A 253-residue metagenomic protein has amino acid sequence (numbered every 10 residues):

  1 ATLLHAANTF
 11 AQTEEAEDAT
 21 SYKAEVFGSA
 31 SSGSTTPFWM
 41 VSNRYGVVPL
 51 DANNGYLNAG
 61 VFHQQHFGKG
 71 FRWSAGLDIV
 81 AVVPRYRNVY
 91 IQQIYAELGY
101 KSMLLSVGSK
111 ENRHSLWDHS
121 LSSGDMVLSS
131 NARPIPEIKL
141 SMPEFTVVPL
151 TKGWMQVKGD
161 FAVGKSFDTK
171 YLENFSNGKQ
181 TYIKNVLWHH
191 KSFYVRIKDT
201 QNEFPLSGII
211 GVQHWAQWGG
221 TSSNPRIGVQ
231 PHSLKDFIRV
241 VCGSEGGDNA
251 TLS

Functional and structural regions predicted by a protein language model:
A1-A16: Bacterial Sec-dependent N-terminal signal peptides
Q12-Y22, H63-S74, G99-M103, F145-G159 (+1 more regions): Short loop/turn motifs that connect adjacent beta-strands in outer-membrane beta-barrel proteins
T13-L57, F67-L77, G159-V163: Transmembrane beta-strand segments of Gram-negative outer membrane beta-barrel proteins
G28-S34, Q65, I79-R85, Y100-S102 (+4 more regions): Transmembrane beta-strands of outer-membrane beta-barrel pores
R44-V48, D78-V82, S123-L128, N177-T181: Extracellular loop and loop/strand-boundary signature of outer-membrane beta-barrel proteins
L50-N58, N88-Q92, N131-S141, N185-V195: Residues that define the transmembrane beta-barrel architecture of outer-membrane proteins
L57-Q65, I94-Y100, V107, I138-E144 (+2 more regions): Residues on the lipid-exposed face of transmembrane beta-strands in outer-membrane beta-barrel proteins
P143-S253: Signature for the C-terminal beta-barrel architecture of outer-membrane proteins
